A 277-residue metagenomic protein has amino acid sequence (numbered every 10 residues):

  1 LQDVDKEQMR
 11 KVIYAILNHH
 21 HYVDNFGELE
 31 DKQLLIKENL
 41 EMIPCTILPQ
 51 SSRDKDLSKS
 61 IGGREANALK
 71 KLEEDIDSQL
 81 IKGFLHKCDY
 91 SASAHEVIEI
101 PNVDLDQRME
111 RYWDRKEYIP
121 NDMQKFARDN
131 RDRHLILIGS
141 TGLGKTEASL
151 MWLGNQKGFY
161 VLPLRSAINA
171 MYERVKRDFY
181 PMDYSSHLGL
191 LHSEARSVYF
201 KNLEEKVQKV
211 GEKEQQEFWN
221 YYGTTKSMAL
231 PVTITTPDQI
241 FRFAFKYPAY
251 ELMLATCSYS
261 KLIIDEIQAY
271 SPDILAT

Functional and structural regions predicted by a protein language model:
L1-Q107: Accessory nucleic-acid engagement/destabilization modules that flank
R108-I138: Conserved pre-motif I regulatory segment
N130-W152, Y270: Walker A/P-loop
L135-I138, F159, T233: Short hydrophobic/aromatic beta-strand immediately N-terminal to the Walker A/P-loop
G139, S193, E266: The Walker A (P-loop) glycine that initiates the GxxxxGKT/S ATP-binding motif of P-loop NTPases
N155-Y180, L188-Y199: Conserved Walker A/P-loop ATP-binding site and its immediately adjacent core in helicase/helicase-like ATPase domains
D183-K246: Inter-Walker segment of RecA-like/P-loop motor cores
T233, D238-F241, P248-T277: SF2 helicase catalytic motif II
